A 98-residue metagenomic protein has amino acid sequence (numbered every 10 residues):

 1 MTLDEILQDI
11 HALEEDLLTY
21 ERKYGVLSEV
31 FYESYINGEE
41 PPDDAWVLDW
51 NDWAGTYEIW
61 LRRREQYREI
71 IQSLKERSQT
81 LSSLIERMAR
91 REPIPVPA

Functional and structural regions predicted by a protein language model:
M1-A98: Extended, charge-rich alpha-helical interface modules
